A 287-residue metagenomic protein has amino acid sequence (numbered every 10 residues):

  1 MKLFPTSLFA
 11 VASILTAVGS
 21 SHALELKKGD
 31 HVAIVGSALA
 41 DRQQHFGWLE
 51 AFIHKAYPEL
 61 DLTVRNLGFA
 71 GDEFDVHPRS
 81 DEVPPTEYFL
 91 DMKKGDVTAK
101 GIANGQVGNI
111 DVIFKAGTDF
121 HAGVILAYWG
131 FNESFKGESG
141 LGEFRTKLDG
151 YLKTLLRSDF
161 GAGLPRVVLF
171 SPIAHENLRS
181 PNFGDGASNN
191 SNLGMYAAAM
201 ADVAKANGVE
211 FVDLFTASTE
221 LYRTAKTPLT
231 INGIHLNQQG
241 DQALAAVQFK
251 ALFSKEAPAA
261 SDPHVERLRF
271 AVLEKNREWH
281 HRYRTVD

Functional and structural regions predicted by a protein language model:
T6-A17: Bacterial N-terminal signal peptides
S21-G71, D75-T86, I113-H121, L244: Serine-esterase "nucleophile elbow" of acetyl-processing enzymes
K27, Q44, A206, T227-D287: Conserved catalytic region of serine esterases and O-acyltransferases that act on ester linkages in lipids
H31-V35, T63-G68, G123-W129, R166-S171 (+2 more regions): Structural recognition of the beta-strand scaffold that forms the well-ordered cores of secreted hydrolase catalytic
I34-V35, H45-W48, R79, P84-R145 (+1 more regions): Oxyanion-hole/transition-state-stabilizing segment in secreted/luminal serine hydrolases and related acyltransferases
A38-R42, F69-D75, V124, F131-K136 (+3 more regions): Solvent-exposed loop/turn segments at secondary-structure junctions within structured extracellular/periplasmic domains
L156-R166: A short helix->loop->beta-strand "cap" motif at the edges of active sites that frequently abuts
N177-L214: Substrate-gating cap/lid alpha-helix
